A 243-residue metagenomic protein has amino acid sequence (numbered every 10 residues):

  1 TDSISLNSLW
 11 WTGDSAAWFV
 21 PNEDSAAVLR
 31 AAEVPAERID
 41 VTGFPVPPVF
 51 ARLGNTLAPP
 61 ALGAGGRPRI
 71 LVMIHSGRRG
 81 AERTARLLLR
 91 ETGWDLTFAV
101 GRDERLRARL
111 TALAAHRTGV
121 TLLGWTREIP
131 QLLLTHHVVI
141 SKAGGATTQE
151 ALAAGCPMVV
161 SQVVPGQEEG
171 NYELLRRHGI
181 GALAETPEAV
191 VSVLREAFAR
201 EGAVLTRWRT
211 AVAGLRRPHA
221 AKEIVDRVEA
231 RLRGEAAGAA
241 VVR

Functional and structural regions predicted by a protein language model:
S3-A17: Membrane-proximal helix-turn-helix segments that form the acceptor-binding/catalytic region of lipid-linked
S5-N7, S25-L29, R105-L110, T147 (+1 more regions): Short, glycine/polar-rich helix-capping loops at beta-to-alpha or helix-loop-helix junctions that flank or form
S15-H75, G101-R102: A nucleotide-sugar donor-handling region in carbohydrate enzymes
T56-A58, L62-H137: Donor-nucleotide binding loops and adjacent catalytic segments primarily of GT-B fold Leloir glycosyltransferases
Q131-G170: A donor-sugar binding/catalytic signature common to diverse glycosyltransferases and related nucleotide-sugar
G166-E196: Change "using UDP/GDP/dTDP sugars" to "using nucleotide sugars
P187, R195-A213, G234-G238: Conserved donor-nucleotide binding/catalytic region of nucleotide-linked donor-dependent transferases
R217-R243: C-terminal alpha-helical cap of glycosyltransferases
